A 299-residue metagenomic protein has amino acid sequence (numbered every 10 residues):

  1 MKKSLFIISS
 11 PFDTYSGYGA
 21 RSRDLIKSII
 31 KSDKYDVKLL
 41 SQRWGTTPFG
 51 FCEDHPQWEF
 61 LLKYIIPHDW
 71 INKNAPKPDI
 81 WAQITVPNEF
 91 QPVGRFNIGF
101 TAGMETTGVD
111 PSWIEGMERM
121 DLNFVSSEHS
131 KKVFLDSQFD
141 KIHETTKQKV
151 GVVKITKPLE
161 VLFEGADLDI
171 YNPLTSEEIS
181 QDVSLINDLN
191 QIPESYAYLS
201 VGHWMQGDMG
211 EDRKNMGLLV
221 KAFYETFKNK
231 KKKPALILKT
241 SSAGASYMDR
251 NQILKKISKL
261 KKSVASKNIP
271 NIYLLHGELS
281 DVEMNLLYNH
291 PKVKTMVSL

Functional and structural regions predicted by a protein language model:
M1-K77, Y224, A235: N-terminal pre-catalytic "stem/leader" segment of glycosyltransferase-like enzymes
I7-S9, T46-L135, V282-E283: Extended catalytic core of nucleotide-activated donor transferases of GT-like folds
I8-S10, K38-S41, A82-T85, F163 (+3 more regions): Short beta-strand segments
R21-R23, K27-S28, A166-L286, H290: Conserved catalytic-core segment of nucleotide-activated headgroup transferases in glycan assembly
I65-N74, Q138-P158, R250-Y273: Short mixed-charge
L122-K132, Q138-V183: Donor nucleotide-sugar binding/catalytic pocket of nucleotide-sugar-dependent glycosyltransferases
S127, P291-L299: Short Ser/Thr-rich beta->loop micro-motif in glycosyltransferases that lines and helps position the nucleotide-sugar
